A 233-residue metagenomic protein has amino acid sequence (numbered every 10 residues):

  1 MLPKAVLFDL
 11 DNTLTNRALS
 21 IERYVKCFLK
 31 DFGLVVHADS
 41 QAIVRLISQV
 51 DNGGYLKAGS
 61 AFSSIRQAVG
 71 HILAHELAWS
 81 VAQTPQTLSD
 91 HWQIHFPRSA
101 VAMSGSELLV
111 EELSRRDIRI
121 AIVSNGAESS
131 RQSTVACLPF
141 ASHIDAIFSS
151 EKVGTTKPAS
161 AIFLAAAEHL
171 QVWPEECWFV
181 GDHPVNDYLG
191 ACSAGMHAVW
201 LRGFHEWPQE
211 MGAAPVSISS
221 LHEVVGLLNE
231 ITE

Functional and structural regions predicted by a protein language model:
M1-S104: N-terminal helical cap/lid subdomain that shapes the substrate entry/recognition surface in HAD-like hydrolases
M1-V6, L34, Q83-P85, E107 (+2 more regions): Asp-based, Mg2+/Mn2+-dependent phosphohydrolase catalytic module
